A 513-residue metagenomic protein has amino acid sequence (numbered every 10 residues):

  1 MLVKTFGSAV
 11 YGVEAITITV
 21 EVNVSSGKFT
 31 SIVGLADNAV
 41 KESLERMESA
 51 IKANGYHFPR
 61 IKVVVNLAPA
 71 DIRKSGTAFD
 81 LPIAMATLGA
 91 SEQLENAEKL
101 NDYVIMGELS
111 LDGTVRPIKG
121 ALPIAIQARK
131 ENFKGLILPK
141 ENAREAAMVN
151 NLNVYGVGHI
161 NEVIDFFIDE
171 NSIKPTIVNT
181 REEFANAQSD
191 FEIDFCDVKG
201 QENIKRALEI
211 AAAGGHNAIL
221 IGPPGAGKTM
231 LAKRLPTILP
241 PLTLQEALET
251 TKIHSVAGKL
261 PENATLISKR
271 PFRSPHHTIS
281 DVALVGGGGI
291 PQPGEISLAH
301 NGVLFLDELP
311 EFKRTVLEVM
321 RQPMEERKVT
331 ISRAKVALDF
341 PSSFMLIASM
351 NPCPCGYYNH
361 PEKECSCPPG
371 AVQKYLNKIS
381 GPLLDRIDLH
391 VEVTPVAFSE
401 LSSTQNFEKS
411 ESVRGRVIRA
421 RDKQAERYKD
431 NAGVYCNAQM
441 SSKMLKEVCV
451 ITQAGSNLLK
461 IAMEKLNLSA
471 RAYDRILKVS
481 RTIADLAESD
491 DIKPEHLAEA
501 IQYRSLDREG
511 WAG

Functional and structural regions predicted by a protein language model:
M1-I219, P223-A226, I267, S332 (+2 more regions): Peripheral, non-AAA+ core regions of ATP-driven protein-machinery
A36-L44, P59, N66-G76, I290-P291 (+1 more regions): Basic, amphipathic alpha-helical bundle interface domains used for macromolecular binding and assembly
L111, L304-F305, E311-F312: Residues immediately C-terminal
N171-I210, G214, P241-I296: P-loop NTPase nucleotide-binding/switch module
L220-P261, E326: Walker A/P-loop
G222, G286, E308: The Walker A (P-loop) glycine that initiates the GxxxxGKT/S ATP-binding motif of P-loop NTPases
N301, D307-E308, V319: Walker B catalytic acidic pair
